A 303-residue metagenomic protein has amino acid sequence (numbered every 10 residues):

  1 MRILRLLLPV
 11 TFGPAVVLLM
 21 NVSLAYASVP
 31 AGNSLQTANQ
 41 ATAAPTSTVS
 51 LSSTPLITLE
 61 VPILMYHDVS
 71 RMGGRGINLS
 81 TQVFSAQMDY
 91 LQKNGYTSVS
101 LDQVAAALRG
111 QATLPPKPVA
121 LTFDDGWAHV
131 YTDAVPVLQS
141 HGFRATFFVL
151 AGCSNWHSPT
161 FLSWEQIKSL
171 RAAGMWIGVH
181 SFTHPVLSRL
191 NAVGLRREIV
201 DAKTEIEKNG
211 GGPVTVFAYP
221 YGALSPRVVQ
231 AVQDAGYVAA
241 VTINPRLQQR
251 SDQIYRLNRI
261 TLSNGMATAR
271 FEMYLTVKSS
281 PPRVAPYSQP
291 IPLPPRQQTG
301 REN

Functional and structural regions predicted by a protein language model:
M1-T11: N-terminal Sec-pathway targeting helices
P9-S23: Bacterial N-terminal signal peptides
A25-A27: Boundary at the C-terminal end of the N-terminal hydrophobic targeting segment
V29-T122, W127-V130, R189-N303: C-terminal active-site subregion of NodB/CE4 polysaccharide deacetylases
L56, V135-F143, L162-G178: Acidic (Asp/Glu)-rich catalytic clusters
G142-L162: A short, conserved beta-to-alpha structural element at the edge of catalytic cores that scaffolds binding
F148, H180, A240-T242: Short beta-strand and adjacent tight-turn residues that come in two discontinuous sequence segments and form the edges
P159-E165, L195-E198: Charged helix-capping and loop-helix junction motifs
